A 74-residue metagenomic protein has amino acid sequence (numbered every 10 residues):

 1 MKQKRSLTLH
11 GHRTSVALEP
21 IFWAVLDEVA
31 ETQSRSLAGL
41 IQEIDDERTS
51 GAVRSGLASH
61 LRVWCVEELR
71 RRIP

Functional and structural regions predicted by a protein language model:
M1-A17: Short Lys/Arg-rich basic patches
S6, V25, L40-E43, H60-V63: Residue-level recognition of specific faces of alpha-helices
S15, L37, G51-A58: Alpha-helix N-cap/helix-initiation sites
I21-L37, E43-S50: Surface-exposed, Lys/Arg-rich phosphate-binding patches that contact polyanionic backbones
V53-P74: C-terminal structural segments of small proteins and small subunits
